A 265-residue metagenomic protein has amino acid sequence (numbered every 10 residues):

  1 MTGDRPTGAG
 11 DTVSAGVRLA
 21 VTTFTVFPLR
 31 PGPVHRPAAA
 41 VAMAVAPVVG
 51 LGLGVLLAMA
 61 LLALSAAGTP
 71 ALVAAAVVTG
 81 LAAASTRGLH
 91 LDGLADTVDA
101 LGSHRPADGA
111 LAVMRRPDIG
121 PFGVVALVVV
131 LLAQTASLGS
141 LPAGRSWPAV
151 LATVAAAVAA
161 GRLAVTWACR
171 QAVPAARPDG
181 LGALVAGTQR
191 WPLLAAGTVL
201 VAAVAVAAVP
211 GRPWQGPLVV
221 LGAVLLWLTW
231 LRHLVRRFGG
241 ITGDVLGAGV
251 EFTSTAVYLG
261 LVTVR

Functional and structural regions predicted by a protein language model:
M1-R87, L91, V98-H104, G109 (+2 more regions): Hydrophobic alpha-helical transmembrane segments
